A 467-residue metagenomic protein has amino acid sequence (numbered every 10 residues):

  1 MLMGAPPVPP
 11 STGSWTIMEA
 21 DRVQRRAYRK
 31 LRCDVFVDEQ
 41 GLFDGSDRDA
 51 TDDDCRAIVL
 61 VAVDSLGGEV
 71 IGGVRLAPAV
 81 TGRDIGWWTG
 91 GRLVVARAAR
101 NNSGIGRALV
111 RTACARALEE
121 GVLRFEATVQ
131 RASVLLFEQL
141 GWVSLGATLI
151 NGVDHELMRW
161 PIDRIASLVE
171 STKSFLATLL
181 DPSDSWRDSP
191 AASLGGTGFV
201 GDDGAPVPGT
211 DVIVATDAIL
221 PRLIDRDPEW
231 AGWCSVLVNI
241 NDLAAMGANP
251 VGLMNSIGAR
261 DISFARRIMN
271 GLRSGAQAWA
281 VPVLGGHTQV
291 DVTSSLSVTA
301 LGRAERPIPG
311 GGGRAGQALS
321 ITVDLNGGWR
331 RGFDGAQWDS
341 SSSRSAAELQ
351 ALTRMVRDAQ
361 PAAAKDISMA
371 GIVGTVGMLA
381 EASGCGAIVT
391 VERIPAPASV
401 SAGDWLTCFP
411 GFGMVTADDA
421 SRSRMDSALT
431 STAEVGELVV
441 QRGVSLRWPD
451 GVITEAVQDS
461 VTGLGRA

Functional and structural regions predicted by a protein language model:
M1-D49, C55, V61-E69: Short amphipathic alpha-helix that is part of the acyltransferase structural core
V59-V61, G68-V80, G86-V94: Conserved beta-strand in the GNAT
V95, N101-A115: Conserved acetyl-CoA-binding loop-helix of GNAT-fold acetyltransferases
R116-A132: Conserved GNAT acetyl-CoA-binding A-motif
Q130-D154: Conserved active-site alpha-helix within GNAT-family acetyltransferase domains
V153, P161-S167, P250-G332, E437: Glycine-rich anion-binding loops of enzyme active sites
R159-I224, N255, A280-L284, G411-G413 (+1 more regions): Extreme N-terminal cap/leader segments of soluble proteins
R260-P282, V290-S294, S368-A467: Glycine-/charge-enriched secondary-structure boundary and capping motifs
